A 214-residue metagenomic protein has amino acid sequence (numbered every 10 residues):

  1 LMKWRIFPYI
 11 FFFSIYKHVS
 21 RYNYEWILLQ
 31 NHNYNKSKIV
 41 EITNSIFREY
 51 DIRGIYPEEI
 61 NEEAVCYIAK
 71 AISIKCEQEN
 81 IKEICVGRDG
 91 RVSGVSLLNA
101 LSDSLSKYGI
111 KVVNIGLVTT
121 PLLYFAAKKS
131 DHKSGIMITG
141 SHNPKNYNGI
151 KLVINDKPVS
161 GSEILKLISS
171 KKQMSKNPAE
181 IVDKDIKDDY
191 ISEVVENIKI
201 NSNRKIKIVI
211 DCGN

Functional and structural regions predicted by a protein language model:
P8-I15: Hydrophobic alpha-helical signal peptides and transmembrane signal-/tail-anchor segments that drive secretory-pathway
K38-D103, K107-Y108, D183-I208, C212: An N-terminal, well-structured beta->alpha segment
E83-Y147: N-terminal small/polar loop signature for handling phosphorylated ligands or for N-terminal nucleophile
N148-N214: Gly/Ser/Thr-enriched, mixed-charge loops and adjacent short helices that form phosphate/oxyanion-binding elements
